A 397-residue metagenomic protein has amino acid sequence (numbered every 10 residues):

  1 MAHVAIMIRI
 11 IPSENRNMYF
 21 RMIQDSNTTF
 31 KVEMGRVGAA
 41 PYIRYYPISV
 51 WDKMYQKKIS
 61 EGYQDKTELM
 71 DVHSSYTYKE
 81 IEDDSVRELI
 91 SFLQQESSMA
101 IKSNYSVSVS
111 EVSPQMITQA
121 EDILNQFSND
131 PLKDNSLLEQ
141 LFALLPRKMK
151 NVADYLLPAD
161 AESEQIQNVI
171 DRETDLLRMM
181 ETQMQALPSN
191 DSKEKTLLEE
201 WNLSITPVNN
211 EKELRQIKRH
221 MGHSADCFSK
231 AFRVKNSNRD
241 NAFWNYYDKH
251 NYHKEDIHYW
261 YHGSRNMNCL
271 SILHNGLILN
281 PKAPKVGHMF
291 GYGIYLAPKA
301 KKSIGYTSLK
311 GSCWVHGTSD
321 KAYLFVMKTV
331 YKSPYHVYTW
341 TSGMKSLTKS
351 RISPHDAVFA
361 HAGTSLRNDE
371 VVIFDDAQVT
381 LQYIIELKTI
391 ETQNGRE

Functional and structural regions predicted by a protein language model:
M1-K31, R36-Y45, S49-N268, I373-E397: Intrinsically disordered, low-complexity terminal and linker regions
S13, A40, R44, V50-S60 (+1 more regions): Segments that shape or occlude catalytic/ligand-binding pockets
